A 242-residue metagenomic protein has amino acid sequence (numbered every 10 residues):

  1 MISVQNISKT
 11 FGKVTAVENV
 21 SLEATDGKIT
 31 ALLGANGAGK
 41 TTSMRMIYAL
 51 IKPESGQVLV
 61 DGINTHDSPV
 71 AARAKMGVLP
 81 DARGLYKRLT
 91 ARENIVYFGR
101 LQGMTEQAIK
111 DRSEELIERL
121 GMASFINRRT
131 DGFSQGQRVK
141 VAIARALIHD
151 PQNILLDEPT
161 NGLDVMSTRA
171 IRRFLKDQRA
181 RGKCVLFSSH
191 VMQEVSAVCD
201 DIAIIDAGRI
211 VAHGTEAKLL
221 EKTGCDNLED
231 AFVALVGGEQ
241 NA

Functional and structural regions predicted by a protein language model:
A24, G56-D67, A71-A72: Conserved ABC transporter NBD signature motif
R88, R129-F133: Conserved ABC ATPase signature
V96, R100, Q107-F125: Conserved ABC ATPase "signature" region
D150: Conserved catalytic motifs of ABC-family nucleotide-binding domains
I154-E158: Catalytic Walker B motif of ABC-type/P-loop ATPase nucleotide-binding domains
H213-G214: ABC ATPase "signature
